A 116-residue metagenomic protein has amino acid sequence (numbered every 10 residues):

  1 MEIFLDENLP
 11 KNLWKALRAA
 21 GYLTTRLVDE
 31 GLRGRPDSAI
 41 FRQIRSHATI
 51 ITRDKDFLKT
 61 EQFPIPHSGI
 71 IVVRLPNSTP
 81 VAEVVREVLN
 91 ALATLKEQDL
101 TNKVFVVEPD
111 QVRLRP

Functional and structural regions predicted by a protein language model:
M1, N90-P116: Charged phosphate-binding loop/patch that engages nucleotide di/tri-phosphates or the phosphate backbone of nucleic
E2-T49: N-terminal first-folded block
L5-D6, T52-R53, V73: Small/polar loops that bind or transfer phosphate-bearing groups
K11, F57-K59, R113: Glycine-rich nucleotide phosphate-binding loop and flanking beta-alpha elements of Rossmann-like dinucleotide-binding
L32-G34, N77-P80, V112-R113: A short acidic, often aromatic-flanked loop/helix-cap motif at beta-alpha or helix-coil junctions that lines enzyme
I44-E61: Acidic, metal-binding active-site segment of PIN/NYN-like and related structure-specific nucleases
L58-V88: Mid-chain, well-packed structural core segment of small domains
